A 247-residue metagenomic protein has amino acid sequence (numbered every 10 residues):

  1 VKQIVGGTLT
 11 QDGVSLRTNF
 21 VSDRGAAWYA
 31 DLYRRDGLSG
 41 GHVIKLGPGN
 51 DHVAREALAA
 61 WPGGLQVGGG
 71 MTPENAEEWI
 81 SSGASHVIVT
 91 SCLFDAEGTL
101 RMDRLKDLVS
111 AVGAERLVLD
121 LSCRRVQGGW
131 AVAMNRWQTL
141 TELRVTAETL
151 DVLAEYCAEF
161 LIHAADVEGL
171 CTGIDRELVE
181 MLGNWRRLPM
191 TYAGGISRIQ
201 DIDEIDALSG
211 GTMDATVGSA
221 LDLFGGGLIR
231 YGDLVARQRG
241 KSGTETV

Functional and structural regions predicted by a protein language model:
V1-G63, P73-E74, S81-S82, F94 (+6 more regions): Conserved N-terminal beta1-alpha1 strand-loop-helix module at the mouth
R34, L58, V109-S110, A154 (+3 more regions): N-terminal cationic-hydrophobic initiation segments that often serve targeting/anchoring roles
H52-V87, R176-A215: Catalytic cores of alpha/beta
M71-P73, S91-D95, S219-D222: Short, acidic/turn-prone active-site loops that include or flank metal/cofactor- and phosphate-binding residues
T90-D107, A111, A131-V145, G195-I196 (+1 more regions): Active-site glycine- and acidic-residue-rich loops that bind and position anionic ligands or nucleotide-like cofactors
T99-A111, I202-V247: C-terminal helical cap(s) of enzyme catalytic domains, especially alpha/beta-barrels
R101-K106, E142-A147, T172-M181, R230-G232: Charged helix-capping and loop-helix junction motifs
